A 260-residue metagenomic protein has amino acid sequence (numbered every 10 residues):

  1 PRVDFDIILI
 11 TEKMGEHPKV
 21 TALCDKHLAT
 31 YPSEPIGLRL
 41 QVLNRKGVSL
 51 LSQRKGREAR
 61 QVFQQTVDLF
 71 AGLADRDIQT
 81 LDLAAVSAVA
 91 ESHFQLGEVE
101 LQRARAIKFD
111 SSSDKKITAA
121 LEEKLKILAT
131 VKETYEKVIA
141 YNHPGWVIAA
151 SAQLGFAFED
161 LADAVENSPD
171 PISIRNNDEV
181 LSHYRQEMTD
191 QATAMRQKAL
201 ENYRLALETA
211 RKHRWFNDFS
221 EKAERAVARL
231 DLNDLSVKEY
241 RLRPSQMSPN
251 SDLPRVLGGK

Functional and structural regions predicted by a protein language model:
P1-K260: Acidic, polar-rich low-complexity tracts and alpha-helical solenoid repeat scaffolds
